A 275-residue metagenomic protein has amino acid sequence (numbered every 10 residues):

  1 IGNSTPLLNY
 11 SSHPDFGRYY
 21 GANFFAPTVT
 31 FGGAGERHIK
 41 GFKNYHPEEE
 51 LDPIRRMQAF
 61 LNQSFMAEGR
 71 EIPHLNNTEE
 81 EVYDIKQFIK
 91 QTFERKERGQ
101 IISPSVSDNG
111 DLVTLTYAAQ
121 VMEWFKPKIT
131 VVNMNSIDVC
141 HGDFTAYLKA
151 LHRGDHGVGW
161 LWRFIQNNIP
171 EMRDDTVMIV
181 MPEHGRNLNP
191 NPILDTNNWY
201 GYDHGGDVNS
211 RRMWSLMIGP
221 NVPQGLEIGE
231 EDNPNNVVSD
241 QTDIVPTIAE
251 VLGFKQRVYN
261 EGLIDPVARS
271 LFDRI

Functional and structural regions predicted by a protein language model:
I1-G2, K128-N133, V177-V180, W214-M217 (+1 more regions): Structural recognition of the beta-strand scaffold that forms the well-ordered cores of secreted hydrolase catalytic
I1-K128, N135-G142: His/Asp/Glu-rich, glycine-adjacent segments that coordinate divalent cations and/or stabilize oxyanion chemistry on
L7-N9, D15, I54-Q58, L148 (+3 more regions): Membrane-interface soluble catalytic domains
A22, A118, P127, A150 (+4 more regions): Small-side-chain structural scaffolding
A22, V139, I179, R269-S270: Short, surface-exposed, charged/polar-biased interaction segments
Q100, P104-D108, T114, M122 (+5 more regions): Catalytic domains that recognize anionic headgroups
T116-A119, W124-I129, C140, N167 (+3 more regions): Generic structural signal for short, flexible, solvent-exposed coil/loop and linker residues
